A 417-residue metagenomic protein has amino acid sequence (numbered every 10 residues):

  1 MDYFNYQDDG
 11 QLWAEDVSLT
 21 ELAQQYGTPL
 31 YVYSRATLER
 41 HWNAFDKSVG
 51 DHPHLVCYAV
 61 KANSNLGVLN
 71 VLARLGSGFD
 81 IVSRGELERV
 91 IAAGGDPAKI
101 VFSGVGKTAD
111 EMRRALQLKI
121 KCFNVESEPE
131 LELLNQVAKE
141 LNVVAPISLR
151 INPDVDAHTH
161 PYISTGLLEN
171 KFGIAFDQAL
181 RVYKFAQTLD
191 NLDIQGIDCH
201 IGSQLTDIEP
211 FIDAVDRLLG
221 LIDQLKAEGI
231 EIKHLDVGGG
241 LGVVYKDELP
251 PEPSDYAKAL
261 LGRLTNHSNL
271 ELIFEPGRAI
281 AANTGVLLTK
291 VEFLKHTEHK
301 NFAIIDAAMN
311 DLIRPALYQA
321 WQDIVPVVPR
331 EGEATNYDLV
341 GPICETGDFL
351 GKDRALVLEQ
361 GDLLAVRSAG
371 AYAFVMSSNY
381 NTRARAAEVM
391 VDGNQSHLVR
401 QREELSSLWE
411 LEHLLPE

Functional and structural regions predicted by a protein language model:
M1-A145, K184, L189-D193, G220-D223 (+3 more regions): A charged N-terminal "starter" segment
S18, S34-T37, H41, S64-V68 (+18 more regions): General structural feature for long, well-ordered alpha-helical segments within catalytic domains of soluble enzymes
A23, A259-L261, N269-E417: Charged (often Lys/Glu-rich) extended helix/loop segments that serve as interaction or gating elements
L38, K61, S83, A115 (+7 more regions): Conserved, mostly hydrophobic/aromatic
C57-Y58, F79, G104, F123-E126 (+4 more regions): Glycine- and other small-residue-rich loops at beta-strand/loop junctions that grip anionic moieties
A62-S64, G85-E86, G106-K107, S127-P129 (+5 more regions): Active-site-proximal loop/turn and secondary-structure-junction residues that shape catalytic pockets, frequently
F79-D80, I100, F123, I197 (+3 more regions): Hydrophobic residues within beta-strands of alpha/beta enzymes
P153-F293, L350, R354-A355, N381-R383 (+1 more regions): Active-site loop/helix belt of alpha/beta enzymes
